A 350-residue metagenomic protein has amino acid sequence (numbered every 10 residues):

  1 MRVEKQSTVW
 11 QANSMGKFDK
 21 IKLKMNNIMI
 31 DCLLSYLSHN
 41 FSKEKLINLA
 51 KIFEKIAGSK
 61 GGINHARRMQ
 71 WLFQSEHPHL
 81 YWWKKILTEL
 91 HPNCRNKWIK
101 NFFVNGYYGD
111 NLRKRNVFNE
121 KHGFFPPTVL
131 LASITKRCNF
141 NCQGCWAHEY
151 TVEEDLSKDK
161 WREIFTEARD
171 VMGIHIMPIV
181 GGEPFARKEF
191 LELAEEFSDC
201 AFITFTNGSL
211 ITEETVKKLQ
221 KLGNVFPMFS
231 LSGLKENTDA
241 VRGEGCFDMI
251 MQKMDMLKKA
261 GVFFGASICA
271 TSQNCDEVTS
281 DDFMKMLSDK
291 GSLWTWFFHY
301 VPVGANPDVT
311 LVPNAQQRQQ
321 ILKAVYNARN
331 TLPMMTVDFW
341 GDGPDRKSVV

Functional and structural regions predicted by a protein language model:
R2-G61, D239-V350: Radical SAM enzyme [4Fe-4S]-AdoMet core and its adjacent flexible, acidic and glycine-rich loops/tails across
S14, I30-L33, N40-K43, I99-R113 (+8 more regions): Charged, low-complexity, helix/coiled-coil-prone segments
E54-T215: Conserved alpha-helical substructure of the radical SAM core
P78, P92, P126-P127, P178 (+6 more regions): Proline-rich intrinsically disordered, low-complexity coils
L90, A132, E153, S230 (+2 more regions): Alpha-helical protein-protein interaction elements
G123, G208-L210, G233, G304 (+1 more regions): Glycine-centered small-residue hotspots that permit tight backbone geometry or close packing
H148-V152, L234-E236, P302-A305: A short, flexible beta-alpha/helix-coil linker loop
R162-I179, F185-H299: Radical SAM/AdoMet-radical enzyme domain recognition
